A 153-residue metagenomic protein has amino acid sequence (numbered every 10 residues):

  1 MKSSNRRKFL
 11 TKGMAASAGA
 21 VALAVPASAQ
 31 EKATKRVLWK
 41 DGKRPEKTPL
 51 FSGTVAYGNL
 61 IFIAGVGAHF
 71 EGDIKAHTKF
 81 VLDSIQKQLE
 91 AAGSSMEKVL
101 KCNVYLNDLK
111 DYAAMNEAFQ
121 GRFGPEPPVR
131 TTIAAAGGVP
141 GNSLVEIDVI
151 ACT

Functional and structural regions predicted by a protein language model:
K2-K79, E90, N107-T153: N-terminal presequence-like segments and the immediate start of the first folded domain
Q88-V99: Phosphate/pyrophosphate-binding loops at sites that engage ATP/ADP/AMP, CoA/4′-phosphopantetheine, polyphosphate
V99-D108: Acidic helix-start/capping segments at beta-turn-to-alpha-helix junctions
